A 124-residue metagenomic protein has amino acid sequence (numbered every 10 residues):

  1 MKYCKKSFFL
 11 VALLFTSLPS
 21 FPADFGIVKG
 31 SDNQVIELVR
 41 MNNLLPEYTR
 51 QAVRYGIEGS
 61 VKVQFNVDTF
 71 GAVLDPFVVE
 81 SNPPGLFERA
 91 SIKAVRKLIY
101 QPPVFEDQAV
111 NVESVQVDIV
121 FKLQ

Functional and structural regions predicted by a protein language model:
M1-F9: Bacterial N-terminal signal peptides that target proteins for export
T16-S20: N-terminal signal peptide c-region/cleavage motif recognized by signal peptidases
A23-D24: Boundary of Sec targeting at the N-terminus
K29-Q64, S91-Q124: Short proline/glycine- and basic residue-enriched helix-capping loop/turn segments at helix->loop/beta transitions
V67-D68, V73, V104: Short, acidic, Ser/Thr-enriched surface-loop or helix-capping motifs
E80-L86: A short acidic/small-residue loop/turn micro-motif
